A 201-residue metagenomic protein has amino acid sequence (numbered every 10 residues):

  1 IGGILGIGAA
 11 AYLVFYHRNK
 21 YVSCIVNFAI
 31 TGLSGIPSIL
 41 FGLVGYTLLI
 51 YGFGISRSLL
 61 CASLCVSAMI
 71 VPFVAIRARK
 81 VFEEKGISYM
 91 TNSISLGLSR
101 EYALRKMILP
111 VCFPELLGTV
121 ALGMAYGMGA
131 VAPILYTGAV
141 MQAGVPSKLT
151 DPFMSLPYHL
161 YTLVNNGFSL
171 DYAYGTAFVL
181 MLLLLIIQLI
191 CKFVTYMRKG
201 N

Functional and structural regions predicted by a protein language model:
I1-I30, L43, I108, K192-M197: Transmembrane-helix boundary motif in ABC transporter permease subunits
A10-F15, T47-Y51, K80, Y126 (+2 more regions): Transmembrane helix-loop junction
R18-V22, N27, G86-G118: Amphipathic cytosolic juxtamembrane alpha-helices at the membrane-cytosol interface of multi-pass membrane transporters
F28-T31, G35, I70, S95: Residue-level signal for discrete positions within transmembrane alpha-helices of multi-pass small-molecule
T31-V66: Generic hydrophobic transmembrane alpha-helix motif, especially the helices
R77, R100-T137: Transmembrane alpha-helices
R79-I87, A121, T162-N201: C-terminal transmembrane helix and the adjacent membrane-cytosol boundary/short C-terminal tail of inner/organellar
I134-M181: Interhelical loop and adjacent transmembrane-helix boundary motif in polytopic membrane transport permeases
